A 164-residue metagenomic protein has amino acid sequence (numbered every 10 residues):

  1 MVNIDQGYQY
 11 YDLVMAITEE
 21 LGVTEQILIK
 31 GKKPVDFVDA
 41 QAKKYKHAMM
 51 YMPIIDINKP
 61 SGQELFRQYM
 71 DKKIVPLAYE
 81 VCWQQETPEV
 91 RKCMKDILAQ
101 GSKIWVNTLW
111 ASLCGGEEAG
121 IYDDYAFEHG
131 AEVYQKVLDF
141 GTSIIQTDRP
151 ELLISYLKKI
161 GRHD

Functional and structural regions predicted by a protein language model:
M1-P60, L77, V81-Q84, Q100: Metal-dependent phosphodiesterase/phospholipase catalytic core, i.e., the His/Asp/Glu-rich active-site region
P60-D164: C-terminal active-site rim and adjoining tail of enzyme catalytic domains
